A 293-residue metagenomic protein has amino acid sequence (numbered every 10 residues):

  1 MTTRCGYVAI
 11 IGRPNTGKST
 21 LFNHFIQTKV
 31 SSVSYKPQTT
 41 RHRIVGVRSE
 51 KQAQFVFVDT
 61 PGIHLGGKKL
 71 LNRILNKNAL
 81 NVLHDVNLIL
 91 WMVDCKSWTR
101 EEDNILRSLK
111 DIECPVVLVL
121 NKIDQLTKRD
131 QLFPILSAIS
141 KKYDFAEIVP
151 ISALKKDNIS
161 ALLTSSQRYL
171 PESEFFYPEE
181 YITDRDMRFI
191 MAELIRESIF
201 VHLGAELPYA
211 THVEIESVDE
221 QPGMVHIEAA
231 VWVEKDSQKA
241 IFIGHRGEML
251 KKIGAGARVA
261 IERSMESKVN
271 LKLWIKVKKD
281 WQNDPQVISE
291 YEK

Functional and structural regions predicted by a protein language model:
M1-K77, N81-L83: Conserved G1/Walker A P-loop phosphate-binding module
G17, N158, M249: Conserved glycine(s) of the Walker
T28, V47, K51, I63 (+10 more regions): Conserved, well-folded catalytic cores of nucleic-acid-processing and energy-transducing macromolecular machines
T40, H64-L65, W98-T99, L126-T127 (+1 more regions): Catalytic P-loop NTPase motifs of RecA-like helicase/translocase cores
Q52, K77-I148, D219-Q221: Conserved C-terminal guanine-recognition region of P-loop GTPase G domains, centered on the G4
D59, N121, S152: Active-site glycine-centered loops adjacent to acidic/histidine catalytic or metal-binding residues that shape
P115, D124-T183, M187: Canonical P-loop GTPase G-domain recognition
M187-K293: P-loop NTP-binding site
